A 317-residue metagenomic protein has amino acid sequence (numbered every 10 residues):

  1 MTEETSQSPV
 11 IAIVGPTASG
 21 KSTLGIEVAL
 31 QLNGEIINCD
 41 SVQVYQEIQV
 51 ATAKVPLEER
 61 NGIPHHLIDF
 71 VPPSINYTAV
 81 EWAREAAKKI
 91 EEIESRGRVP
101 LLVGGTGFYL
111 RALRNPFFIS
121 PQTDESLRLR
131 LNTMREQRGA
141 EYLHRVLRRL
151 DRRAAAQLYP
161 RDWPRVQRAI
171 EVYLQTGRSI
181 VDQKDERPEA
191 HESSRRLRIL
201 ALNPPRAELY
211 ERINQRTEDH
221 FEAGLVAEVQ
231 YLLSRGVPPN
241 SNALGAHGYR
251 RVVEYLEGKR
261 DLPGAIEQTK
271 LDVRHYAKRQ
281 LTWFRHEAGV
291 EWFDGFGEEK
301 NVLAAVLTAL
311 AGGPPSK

Functional and structural regions predicted by a protein language model:
M1-K317: Phosphate/pyrophosphate-binding catalytic cores of soluble transferases and nucleic-acid-acting enzymes
